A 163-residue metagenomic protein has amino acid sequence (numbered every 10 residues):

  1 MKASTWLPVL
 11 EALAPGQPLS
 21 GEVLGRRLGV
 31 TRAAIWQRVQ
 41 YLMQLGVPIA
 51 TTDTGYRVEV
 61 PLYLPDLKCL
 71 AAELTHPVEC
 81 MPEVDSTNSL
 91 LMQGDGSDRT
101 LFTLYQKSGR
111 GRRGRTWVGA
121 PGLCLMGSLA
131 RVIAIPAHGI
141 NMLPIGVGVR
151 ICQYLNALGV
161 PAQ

Functional and structural regions predicted by a protein language model:
K2-L158: N-terminal lobe of the biotin/lipoate ligase/transferase fold
G159-Q163: Catalytic palm active-site di-aspartate
